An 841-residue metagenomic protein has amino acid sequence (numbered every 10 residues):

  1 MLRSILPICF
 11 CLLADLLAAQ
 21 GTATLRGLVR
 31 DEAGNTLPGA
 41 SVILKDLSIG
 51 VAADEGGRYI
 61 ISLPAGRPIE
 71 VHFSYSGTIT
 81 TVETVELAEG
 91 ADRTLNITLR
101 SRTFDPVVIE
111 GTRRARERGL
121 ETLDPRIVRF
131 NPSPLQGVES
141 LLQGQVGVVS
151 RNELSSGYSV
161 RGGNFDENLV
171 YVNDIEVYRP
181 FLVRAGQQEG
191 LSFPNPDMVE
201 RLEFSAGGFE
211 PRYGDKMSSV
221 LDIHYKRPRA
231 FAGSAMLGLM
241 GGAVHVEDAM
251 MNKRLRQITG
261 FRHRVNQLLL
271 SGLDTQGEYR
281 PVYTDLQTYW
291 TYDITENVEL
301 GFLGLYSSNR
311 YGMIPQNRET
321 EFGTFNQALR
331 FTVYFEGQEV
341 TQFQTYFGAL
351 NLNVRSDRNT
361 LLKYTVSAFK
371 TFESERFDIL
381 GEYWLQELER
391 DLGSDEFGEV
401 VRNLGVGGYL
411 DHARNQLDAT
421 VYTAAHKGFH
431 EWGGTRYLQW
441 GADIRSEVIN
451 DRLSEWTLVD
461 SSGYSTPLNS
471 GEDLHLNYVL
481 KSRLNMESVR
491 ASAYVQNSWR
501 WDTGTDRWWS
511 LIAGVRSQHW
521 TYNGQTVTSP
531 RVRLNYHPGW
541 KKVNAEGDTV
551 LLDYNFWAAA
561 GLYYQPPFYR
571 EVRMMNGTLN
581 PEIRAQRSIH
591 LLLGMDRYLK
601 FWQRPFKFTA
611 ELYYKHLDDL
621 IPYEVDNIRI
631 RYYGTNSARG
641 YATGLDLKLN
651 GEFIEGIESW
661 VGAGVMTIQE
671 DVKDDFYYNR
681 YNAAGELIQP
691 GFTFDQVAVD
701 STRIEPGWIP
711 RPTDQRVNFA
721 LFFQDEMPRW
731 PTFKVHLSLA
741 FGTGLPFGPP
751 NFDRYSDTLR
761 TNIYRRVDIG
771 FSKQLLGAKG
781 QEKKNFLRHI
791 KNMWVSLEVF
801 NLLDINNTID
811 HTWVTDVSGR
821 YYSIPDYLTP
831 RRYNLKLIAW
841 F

Functional and structural regions predicted by a protein language model:
R30-E32, A40-K45, H72-I79, A88-N131 (+2 more regions): Short, acidic, small-residue-rich periplasmic hinge/interaction motif at the N-terminus of Gram-negative outer-membrane
Y59-S62, F130, E176-F204, T288: Short acidic/polar hinge/loop motifs at secondary-structure boundaries that mediate gating or recognition
L95-N96, S192-A232: A beta-strand signature from Gram-negative outer-membrane beta-barrel systems, especially the internal plug domain
E139-E176: Extracytoplasmic beta-strand/coil segments of soluble accessory domains associated with Gram-negative outer-membrane
S234, M240-H263, Q276-P315, E339-Y364 (+1 more regions): Transmembrane beta-barrel wall of Gram-negative outer-membrane proteins
K363-S367, S374, W557, A585-E652 (+1 more regions): Membrane-embedded beta-barrel scaffold of Gram-negative outer-membrane proteins
T503-T505, Y614-H616, N636-G748, I838: Gram-negative outer-membrane beta-barrel transporters
A740-P750, K773-F841: C-terminal beta-signal and adjacent terminal beta-strands/loops of Gram-negative outer-membrane beta-barrel proteins
